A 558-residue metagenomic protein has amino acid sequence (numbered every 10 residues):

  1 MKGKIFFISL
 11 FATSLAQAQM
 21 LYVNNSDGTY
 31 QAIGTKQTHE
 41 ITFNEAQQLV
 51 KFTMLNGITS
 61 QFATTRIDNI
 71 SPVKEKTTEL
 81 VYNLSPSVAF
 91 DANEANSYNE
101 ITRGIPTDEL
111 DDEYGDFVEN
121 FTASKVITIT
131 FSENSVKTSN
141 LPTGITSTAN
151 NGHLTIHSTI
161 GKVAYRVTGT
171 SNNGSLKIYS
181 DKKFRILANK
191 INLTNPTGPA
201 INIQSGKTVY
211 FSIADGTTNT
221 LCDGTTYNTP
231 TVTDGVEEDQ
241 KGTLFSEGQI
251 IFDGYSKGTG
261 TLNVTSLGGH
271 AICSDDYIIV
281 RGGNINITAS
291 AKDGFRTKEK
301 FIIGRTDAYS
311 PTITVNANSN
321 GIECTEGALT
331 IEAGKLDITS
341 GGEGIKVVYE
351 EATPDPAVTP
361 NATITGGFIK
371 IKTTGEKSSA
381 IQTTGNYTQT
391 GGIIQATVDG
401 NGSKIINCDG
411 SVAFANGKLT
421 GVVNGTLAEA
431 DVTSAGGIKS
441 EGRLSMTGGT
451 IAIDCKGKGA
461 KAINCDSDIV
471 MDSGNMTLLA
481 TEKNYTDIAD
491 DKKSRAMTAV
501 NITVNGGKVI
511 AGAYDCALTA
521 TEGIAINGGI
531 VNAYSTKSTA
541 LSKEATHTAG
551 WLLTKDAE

Functional and structural regions predicted by a protein language model:
K4-S14: Sec-dependent N-terminal signal peptides
A16-V23: Boundary at the C-terminal end of the N-terminal hydrophobic targeting segment
N25-V50: N-terminal targeting signals for Sec/Tat export/insertion, comprising classic cleavable signal peptides
G34-F43, A63-V73: Structured surface patches comprising rigid loops and adjacent beta-strands/short helices at the edges of well-ordered
T77-E558: A composition-driven surface/loop motif
